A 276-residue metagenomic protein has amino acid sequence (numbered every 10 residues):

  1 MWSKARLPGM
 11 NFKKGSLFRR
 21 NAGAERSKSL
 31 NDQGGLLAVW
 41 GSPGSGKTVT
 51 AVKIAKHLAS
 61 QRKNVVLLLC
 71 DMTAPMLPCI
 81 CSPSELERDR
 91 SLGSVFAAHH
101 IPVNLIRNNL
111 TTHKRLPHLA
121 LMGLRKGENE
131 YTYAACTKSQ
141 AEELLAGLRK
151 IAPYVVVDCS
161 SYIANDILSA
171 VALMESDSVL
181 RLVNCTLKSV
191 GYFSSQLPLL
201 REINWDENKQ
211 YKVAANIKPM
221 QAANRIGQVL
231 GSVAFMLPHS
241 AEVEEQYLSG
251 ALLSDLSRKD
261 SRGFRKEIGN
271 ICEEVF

Functional and structural regions predicted by a protein language model:
M1-S42: Extreme N-terminal, non-catalytic leader segments that precede Walker-type/kinase nucleotide-binding cores
S29-T73, L77, L148: Walker A/P-loop phosphate-binding motif and the immediately C-terminal alpha-helix
V39, L68, G123-L124, V156-D158 (+2 more regions): Conserved beta-strand segments of the P-loop GTPase G domain that flank and frequently precede/overlap
Q61-L119: Phosphate-binding loop that captures ATP/GTP phosphates
V103-L116, A120-I163: Cytosolic-facing regulatory segments adjacent to core modules
G147-I151, D166-T186: Inter-motif core of Ras-like GTPase G domains
A214-R258: Beta-strand-loop-alpha "switch" segments that mediate conformational coupling across diverse proteins
S249-F276: NTP-binding/hydrolysis catalytic cores, primarily Walker-type P-loop NTPases
